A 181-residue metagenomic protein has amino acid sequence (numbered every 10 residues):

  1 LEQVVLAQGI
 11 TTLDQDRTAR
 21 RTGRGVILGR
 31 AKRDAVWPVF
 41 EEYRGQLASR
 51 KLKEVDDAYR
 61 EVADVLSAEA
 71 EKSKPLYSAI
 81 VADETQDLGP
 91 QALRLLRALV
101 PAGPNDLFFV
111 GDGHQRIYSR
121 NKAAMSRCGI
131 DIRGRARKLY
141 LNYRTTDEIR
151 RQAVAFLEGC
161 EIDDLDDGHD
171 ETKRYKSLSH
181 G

Functional and structural regions predicted by a protein language model:
L1-K53: Coupling/switch/interface segments within P-loop NTPase motor domains and analogous charged loops in nucleic-acid
G29-K32, P38-L52, D64-G181: Conserved helicase motor core of SF1/SF2 NTP-dependent helicases
